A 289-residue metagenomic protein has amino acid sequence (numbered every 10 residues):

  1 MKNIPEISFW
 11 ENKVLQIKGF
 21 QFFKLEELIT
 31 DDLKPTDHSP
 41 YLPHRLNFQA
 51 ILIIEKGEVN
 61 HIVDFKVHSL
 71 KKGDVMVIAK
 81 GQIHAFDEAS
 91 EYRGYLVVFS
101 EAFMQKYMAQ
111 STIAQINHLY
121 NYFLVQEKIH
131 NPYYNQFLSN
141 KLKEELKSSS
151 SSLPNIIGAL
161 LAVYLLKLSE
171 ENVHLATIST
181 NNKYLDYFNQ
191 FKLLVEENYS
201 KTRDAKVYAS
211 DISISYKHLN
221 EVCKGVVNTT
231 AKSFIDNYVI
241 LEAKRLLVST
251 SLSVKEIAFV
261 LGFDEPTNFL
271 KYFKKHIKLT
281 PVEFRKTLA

Functional and structural regions predicted by a protein language model:
M1-V59: Generic protein-terminus/edge-of-domain signal
E6-N12, I17-G19, D87-L146: A hydrophobic/aromatic-rich effector-binding and dimerization subdomain of bacterial HTH-type transcriptional regulators
N60-I62, I78, H84-A89: Short beta-strand His + acidic residue motifs that chelate non-heme Fe in jelly-roll/DSBH and cupin folds
F65-V77: Short acidic-glycine-tyrosine-enriched beta hairpin
G73, L219-N220, N268-F269, F273: Short hydrophobic/aromatic patch on the recognition helix
K143-S150, K167-A176, Q190-D204, V222-V227 (+4 more regions): Basic, amphipathic alpha-helical hairpins
L146-A159, N181-K183: All-alpha amphipathic helical-bundle segments outside canonical DNA-binding/catalytic cores that form hydrophobic
G225-T267, K286-A289: Terminal helix-turn-helix DNA-binding modules in bacterial transcription factors
